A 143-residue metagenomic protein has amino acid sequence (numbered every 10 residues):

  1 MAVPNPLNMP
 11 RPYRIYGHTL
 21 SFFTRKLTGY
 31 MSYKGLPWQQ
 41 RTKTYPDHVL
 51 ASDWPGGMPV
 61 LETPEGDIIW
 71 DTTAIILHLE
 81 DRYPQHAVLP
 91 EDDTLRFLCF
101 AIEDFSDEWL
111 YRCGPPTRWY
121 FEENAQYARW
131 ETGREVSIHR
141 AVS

Functional and structural regions predicted by a protein language model:
A2-V142: GST-like domain detector, emphasizing the conserved glutathione-binding G-site in the N-terminal thioredoxin-like
